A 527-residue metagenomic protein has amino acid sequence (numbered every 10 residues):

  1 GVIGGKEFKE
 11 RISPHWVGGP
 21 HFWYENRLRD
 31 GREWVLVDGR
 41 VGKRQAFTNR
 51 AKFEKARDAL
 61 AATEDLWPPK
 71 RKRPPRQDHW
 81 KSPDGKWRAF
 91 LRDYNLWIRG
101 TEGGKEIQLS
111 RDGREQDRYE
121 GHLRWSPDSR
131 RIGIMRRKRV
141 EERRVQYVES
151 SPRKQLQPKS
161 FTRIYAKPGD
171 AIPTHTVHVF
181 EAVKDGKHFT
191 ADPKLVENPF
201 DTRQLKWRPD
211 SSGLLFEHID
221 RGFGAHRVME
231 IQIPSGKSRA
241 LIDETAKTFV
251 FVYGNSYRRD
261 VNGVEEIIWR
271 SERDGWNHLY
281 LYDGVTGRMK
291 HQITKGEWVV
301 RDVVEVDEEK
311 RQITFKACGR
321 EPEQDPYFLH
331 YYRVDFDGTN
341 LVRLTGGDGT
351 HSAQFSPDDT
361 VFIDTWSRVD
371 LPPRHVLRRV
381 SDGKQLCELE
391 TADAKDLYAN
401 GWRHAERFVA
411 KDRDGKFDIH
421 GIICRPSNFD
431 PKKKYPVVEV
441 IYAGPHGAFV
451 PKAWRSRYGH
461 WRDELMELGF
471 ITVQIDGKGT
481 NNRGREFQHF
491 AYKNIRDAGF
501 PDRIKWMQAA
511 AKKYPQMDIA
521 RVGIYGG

Functional and structural regions predicted by a protein language model:
V2-G4, I107-Q108, F189-K194, R239-I242 (+2 more regions): A short beta-strand motif characteristic of beta-propeller blades
V2-W34, R73-D84: Beta-strand-rich domains and repeat architectures in extracellular enzymes and scaffolds, especially beta-propellers
G4-F8, A56-R57, R73, R114-E120 (+5 more regions): Short glycine-/Asp-/Thr-/Trp-enriched loop segments that recur within the blades of beta-propeller repeat domains
H15-P20, L28, H79-K86, H122-R131 (+5 more regions): Blade-terminus and WD-like Trp-Asp/Gly-His loop motifs, strongest in beta-propeller folds
N26-E33, K86-I98, R111-Y119, M135-H175 (+10 more regions): A flexible loop/linker signature enriched in serine peptidases of the S9 family
G39-R40, T101-G104, A182-D185, I233-G236 (+3 more regions): Short loop/turn segments that connect beta-strands within beta-propeller blades
R40-R71, L109-R124, R131-D192, S381-L397 (+1 more regions): Predominantly five- to eight-bladed beta-propeller fold
R144, R203-K206, S211, E217 (+2 more regions): Serine-hydrolase catalytic core recognition
